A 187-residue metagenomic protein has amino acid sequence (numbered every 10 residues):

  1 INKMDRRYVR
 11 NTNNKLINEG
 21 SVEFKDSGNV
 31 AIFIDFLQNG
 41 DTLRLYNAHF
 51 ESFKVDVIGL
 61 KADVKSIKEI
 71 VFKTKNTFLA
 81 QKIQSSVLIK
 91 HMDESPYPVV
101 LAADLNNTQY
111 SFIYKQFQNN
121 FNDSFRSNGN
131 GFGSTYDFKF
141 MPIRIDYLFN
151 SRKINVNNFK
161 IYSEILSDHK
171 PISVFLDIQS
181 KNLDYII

Functional and structural regions predicted by a protein language model:
I1-K54, K160-S163: Structured beta-strand-rich core segments of catalytic domains in phosphoester-bond hydrolases
I1-R10, F72-V100, L105-S167, P171: Active site of divalent-metal-dependent phosphoester/diester hydrolases
T12, L37, R152, D177-Q179: Solvent-exposed residues in well-ordered beta-strands and their adjoining turns, especially edge/terminal strands
L16, F50-F53, N106-T108, N130 (+2 more regions): Short, solvent-exposed loop/turn segments at secondary-structure junctions
D56-L60, F112-Y114: Short aromatic-enriched loop/helix-cap "lid" or pocket-rim segments at secondary-structure transitions that line
G59-K75: A solvent-exposed, charged loop/short amphipathic helix patch at secondary-structure junctions
A62-V64, F117-N120, D184: Glycine-rich, phosphate-binding/catalytic loops in enzymes
P171-I187: Surface polyanion/phosphate-binding segment centered on an Asp-His-Pro turn
